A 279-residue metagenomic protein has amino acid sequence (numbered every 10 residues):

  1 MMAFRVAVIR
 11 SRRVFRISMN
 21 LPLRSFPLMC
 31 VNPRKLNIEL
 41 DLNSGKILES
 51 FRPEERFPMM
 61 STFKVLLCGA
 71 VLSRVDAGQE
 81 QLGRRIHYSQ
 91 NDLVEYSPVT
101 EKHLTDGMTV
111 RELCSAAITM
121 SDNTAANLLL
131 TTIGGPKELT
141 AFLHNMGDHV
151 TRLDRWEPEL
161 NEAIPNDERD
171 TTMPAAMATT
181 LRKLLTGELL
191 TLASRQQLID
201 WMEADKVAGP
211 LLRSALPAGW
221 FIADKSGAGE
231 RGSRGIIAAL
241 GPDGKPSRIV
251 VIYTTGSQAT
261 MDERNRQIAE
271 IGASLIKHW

Functional and structural regions predicted by a protein language model:
A3-V8, V14: Short amphipathic, helix-prone segments within low-complexity/disordered or flexible regions
P22-C30, I47-L48, E55, T131-T132 (+4 more regions): Structured C-terminal helix/loop/strand segments within mature extracytoplasmic catalytic/sensor domains
R34-F57, E80: Short, conserved catalytic-motif segment at the N-terminal edge
S50-P53, T109-E112, M120-A125, E157-P165 (+1 more regions): Flexible glycine/proline-enriched surface loops and loop-helix/loop-strand junctions
F57-I86, V250: Active-site SXXK
A77-K102: Short, glycine/proline-biased beta-turn/loop segments that scaffold the active-site neighborhood
L93-L128, P136: Conserved catalytic neighborhood of penicillin-recognizing serine enzymes
N127-T186: Mid-domain, small-residue-enriched loop/turn segments at the edges of structured enzyme/sensor domains
